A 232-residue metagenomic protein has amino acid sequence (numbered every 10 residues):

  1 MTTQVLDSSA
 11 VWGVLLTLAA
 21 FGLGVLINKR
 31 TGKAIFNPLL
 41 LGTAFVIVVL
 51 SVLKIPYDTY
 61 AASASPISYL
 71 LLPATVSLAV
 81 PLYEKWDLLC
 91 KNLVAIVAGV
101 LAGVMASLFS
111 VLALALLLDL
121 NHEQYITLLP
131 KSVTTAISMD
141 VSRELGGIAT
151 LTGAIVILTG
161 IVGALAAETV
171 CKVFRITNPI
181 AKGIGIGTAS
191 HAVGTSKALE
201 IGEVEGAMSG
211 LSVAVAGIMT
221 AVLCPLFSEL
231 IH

Functional and structural regions predicted by a protein language model:
T2-P81, L88-A95, G99, G103: Helical membrane-embedded segments and adjacent short helical loop/helix-boundary regions of multi-pass membrane
W12-T17, L88-V111, G153-V162, S212-G217: Entry/N-cap segments of selected transmembrane alpha helices and their immediately preceding amphipathic helices
T31-I35, P56-Y57, A61, D87-L88 (+5 more regions): Membrane-interfacial segments
L40-V52, L72-V76, A98-V111, L129-M139 (+2 more regions): Small-residue-rich segments of transmembrane alpha-helices in multi-pass membrane proteins, especially helix faces
P81-L93, L116-L117, D140-L158, E229-L230: Helix-loop-helix hairpins and the membrane-proximal interhelical loops of multi-pass alpha-helical transport proteins
A98-S138, T159-F174: Transmembrane alpha-helices that form the ion-translocation and gating core of multi-pass ion transport proteins
Q124-L151, I155-T159, V173, T177-V215: Alpha-helical membrane segments and immediately flanking helix-loop junctions that form or couple to the substrate/ion
L223-H232: Juxtamembrane boundary at the C-terminal end of a transmembrane helix
